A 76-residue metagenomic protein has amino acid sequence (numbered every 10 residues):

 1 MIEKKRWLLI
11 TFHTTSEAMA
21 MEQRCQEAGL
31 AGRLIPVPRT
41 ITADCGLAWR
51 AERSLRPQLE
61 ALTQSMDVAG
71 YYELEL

Functional and structural regions predicted by a protein language model:
M1, M19-M21, M66: Detector for methionine-enriched segments
I2, L59, Y72-E75: Ferredoxin-like alpha/beta domains used as RNA- or RNAP-binding modules
R6-L62: Amphipathic, hydrophobic secondary-structure cores in small proteins
L34, M66-L76: Conserved short beta-strand edge segments in small beta-sheet-based binding/regulatory domains
